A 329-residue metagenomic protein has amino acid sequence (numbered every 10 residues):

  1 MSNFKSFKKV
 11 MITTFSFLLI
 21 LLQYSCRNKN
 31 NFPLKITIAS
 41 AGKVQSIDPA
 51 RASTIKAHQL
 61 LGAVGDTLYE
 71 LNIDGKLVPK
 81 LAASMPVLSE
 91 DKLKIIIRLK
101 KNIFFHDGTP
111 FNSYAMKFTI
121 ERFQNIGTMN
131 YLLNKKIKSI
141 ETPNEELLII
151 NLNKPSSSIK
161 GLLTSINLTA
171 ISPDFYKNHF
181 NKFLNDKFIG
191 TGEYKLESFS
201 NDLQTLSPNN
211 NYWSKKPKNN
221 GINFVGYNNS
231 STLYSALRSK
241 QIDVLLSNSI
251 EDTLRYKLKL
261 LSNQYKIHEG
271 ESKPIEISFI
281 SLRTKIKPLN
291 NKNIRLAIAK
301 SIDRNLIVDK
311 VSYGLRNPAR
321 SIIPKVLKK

Functional and structural regions predicted by a protein language model:
Y24-S25: C-terminal motif of bacterial Sec signal peptides marking the signal peptidase cleavage site
L34-Q45, K94-I97, L148-I149, G192-K195 (+3 more regions): Short, well-ordered beta-strand elements
A39-L88, E121, I189: N-terminal lobe/hinge region of extracytoplasmic solute-binding protein
S84-G127, I149, A236, P288: Aromatic- and charge-enriched surface segment that lines or borders ligand/interaction sites
P86, R98, L132-Y176: Surface-exposed binding/hinge segments that line and control ligand-binding clefts or catalytic entry sites
T164-P217, G221, S231: Gly/Pro-rich hinge or "lid" segments in bacterial periplasmic/extracellular proteins
E197-T205, N223-I286, D309: Extracellular/periplasmic solute-recognition and catalytic clefts
K285-L327: Periplasmic-binding protein-like
